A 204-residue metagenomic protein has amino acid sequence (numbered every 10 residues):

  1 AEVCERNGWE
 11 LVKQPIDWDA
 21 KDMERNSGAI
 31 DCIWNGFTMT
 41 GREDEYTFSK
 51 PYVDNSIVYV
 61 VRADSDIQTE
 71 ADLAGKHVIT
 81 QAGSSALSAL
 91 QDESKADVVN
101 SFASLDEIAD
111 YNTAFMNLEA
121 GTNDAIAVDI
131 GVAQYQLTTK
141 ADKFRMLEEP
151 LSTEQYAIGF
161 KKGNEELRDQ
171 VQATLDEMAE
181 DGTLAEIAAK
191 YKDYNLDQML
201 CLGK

Functional and structural regions predicted by a protein language model:
A1-E10, A86-E107, L137-A141: Ligand-binding cleft/hinge of the Venus flytrap
A1-G36, Q170, D181, K190: Extracytoplasmic small-molecule ligand-binding "clamshell" domains of the periplasmic binding protein/Venus flytrap
A1-R6, K76-H77, A82-S85, A157-L196: Extended ligand-binding regions for polar small-molecule ligands
G8-E10, N26-N35, K76-I79, E119-V128 (+1 more regions): Alpha-to-beta junction loops
V12-M23, S65, A103-M116, E154: Short helix-initiation/N-cap motifs at beta->coil->alpha
A20, G36-E45, A89-D92, N117-T153: A ligand-binding cleft/hinge motif common to bilobed small-molecule-binding domains
K50, V61-V78: Flexible hinge/capping segments at coil-to-helix
D54-V61, I130-Q134, T138-D176, Y194-K204: Periplasmic-binding protein-like
